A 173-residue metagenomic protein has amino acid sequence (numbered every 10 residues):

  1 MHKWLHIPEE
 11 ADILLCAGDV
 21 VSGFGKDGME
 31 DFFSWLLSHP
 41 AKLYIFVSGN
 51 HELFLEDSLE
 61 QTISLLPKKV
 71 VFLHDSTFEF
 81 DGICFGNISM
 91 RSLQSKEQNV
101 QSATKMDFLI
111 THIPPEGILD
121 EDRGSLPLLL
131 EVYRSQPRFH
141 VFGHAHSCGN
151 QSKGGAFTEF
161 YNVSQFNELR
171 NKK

Functional and structural regions predicted by a protein language model:
M1, G18-V21, N50-E52, S76 (+4 more regions): Active-site metal-binding loops of divalent metal-dependent hydrolases
M1-L43, E52-F54, A103-K105, L109-I110: N-terminal active-site segment of His-dependent metallophosphoesterases
I7-E9, W35-A41, I63-P67, Q101-T104 (+3 more regions): Short, conserved loop/helix-junction motifs that constitute active-site signature segments in enzyme catalytic cores
F24-L37, L53-P67, D120-E121, G149-A156: Metal-dependent catalytic neighborhoods of phosphoester/phosphodiester hydrolases
L43-I45, E116-K173: Conserved beta-sheet core of the metallophosphoesterase superfamily
D57-I88: Metallo-beta-lactamase
T77-G86, F108, S152-E159: Beta-strand-turn-beta hairpins that frame and shape the catalytic cleft of phosphate-ester-processing enzymes
D81-F108, E116-V132: Binuclear metal-dependent hydrolase catalytic cores centered on His/Asp/Glu-rich metal-binding motifs
